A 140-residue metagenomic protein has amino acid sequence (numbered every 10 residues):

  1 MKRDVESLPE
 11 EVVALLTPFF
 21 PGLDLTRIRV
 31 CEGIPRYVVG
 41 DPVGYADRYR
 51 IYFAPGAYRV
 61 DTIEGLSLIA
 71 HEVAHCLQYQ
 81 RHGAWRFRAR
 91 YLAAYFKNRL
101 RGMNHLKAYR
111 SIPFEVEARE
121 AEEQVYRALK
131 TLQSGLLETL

Functional and structural regions predicted by a protein language model:
K2-E32, V38-R48, G83-L140: Metalloprotease/metallohydrolase-associated module, dominated by Zn2+-dependent proteases
Y49-P55: Short, aliphatic-rich beta-strand segments
P55, L77-Q78, E122: Activation segment
Y58-R59: Short helix-loop capping/hinge motifs at secondary-structure junctions, enriched in acidic/polar residues
T62-Q78: Short alpha-helix carrying the canonical HExxH Zn2+-binding catalytic motif
